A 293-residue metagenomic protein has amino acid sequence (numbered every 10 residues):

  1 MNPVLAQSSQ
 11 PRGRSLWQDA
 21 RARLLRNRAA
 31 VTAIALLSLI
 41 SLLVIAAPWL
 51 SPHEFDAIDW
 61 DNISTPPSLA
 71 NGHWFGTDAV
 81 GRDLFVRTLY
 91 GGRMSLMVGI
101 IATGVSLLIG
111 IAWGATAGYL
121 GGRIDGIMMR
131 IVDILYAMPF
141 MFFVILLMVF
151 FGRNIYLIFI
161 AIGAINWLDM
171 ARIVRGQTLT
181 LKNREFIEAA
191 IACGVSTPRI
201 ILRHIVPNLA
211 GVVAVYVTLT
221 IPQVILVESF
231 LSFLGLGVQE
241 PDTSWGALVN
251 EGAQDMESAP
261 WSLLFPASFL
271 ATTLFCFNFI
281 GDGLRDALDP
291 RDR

Functional and structural regions predicted by a protein language model:
M1-S38, I280-R293: Transmembrane alpha-helical segments of polytopic membrane transport and secretion proteins
N2, A35, L43-A79, L234-D242: Hydrophobic alpha-helical transmembrane segments of membrane transport/permease proteins and related membrane-embedded
N2-A20, A70-D83, L120, P198-L202 (+1 more regions): Short, membrane-interfacial amphipathic segments enriched in basic
R23, L50, W74-T77, D255 (+1 more regions): Residue-level signal for helical boundary/lining positions with a hydrophobic bias
L24, L42, I134: Residue-level signature of catalytic and energy-coupling elements of molecular machines, predominantly ATP/GTP-dependent
A29-P48, I111, A271: Short, strongly hydrophobic transmembrane alpha-helices
I40-S41, D59, V206-P207: Short secondary-structure capping/turn micro-motifs that flank functional sites
A79-R293: Alpha-helical transmembrane segments of integral membrane proteins, especially multi-pass inner/plasma-membrane
